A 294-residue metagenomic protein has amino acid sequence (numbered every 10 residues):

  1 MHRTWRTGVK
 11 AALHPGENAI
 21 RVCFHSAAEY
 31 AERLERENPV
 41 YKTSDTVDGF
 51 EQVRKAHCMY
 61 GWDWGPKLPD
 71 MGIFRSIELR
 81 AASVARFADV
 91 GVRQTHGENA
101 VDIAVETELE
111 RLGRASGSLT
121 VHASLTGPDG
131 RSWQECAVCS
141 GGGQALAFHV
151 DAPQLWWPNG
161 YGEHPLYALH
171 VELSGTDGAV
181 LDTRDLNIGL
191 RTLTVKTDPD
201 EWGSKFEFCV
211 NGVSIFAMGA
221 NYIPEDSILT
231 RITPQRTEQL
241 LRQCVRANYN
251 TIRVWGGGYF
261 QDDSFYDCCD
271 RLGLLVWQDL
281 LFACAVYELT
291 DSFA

Functional and structural regions predicted by a protein language model:
M1, V53, R80, V84-G91 (+2 more regions): Active-site-adjacent substrate/metal-binding segments within catalytic domains of carbohydrate-active enzymes
M1-R86, L112-G113, T251, Y259-D263 (+2 more regions): Accessory beta-strand-rich segments of carbohydrate-active enzymes
R3-T7, G142-F148: Short strand-edge motifs at loop-to-beta-strand transitions and within beta-strands of extracellular beta-rich domains
L13-E17, Y30-E32, V150-L166: Short glycine/proline/serine/threonine-rich loop/turn segments at secondary-structure transition edges
A19-V22, E163-G175: Short, aromatic- and glycine-rich surface loops/edge beta-strands on solvent-exposed regions
I73, W133-E135, V180-D185: Extracellular and select intracellular beta-sandwich modules with Ser/Thr-enriched, small-residue motifs on
R93-V101: Short, solvent-exposed loop/linker segments at the N-terminal edge of repeated beta-sheet extracellular domains
A100-C139, L146: Beta-strand-rich binding/interaction modules
